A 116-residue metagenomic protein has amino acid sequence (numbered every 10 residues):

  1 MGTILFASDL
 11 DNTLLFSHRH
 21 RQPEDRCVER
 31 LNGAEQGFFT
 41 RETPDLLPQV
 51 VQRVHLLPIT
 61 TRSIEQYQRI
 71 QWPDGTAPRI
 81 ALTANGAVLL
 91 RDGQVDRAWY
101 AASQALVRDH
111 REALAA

Functional and structural regions predicted by a protein language model:
M1-G2, G86: Generic structural motif recognizing short loop/turn segments at the entrances and edges of beta-strands
G2-F6, L10-P58: Active-site neighborhood of HAD-like aspartate-dependent phosphohydrolases
F39-A116: Active-site phosphate-binding/coordination module
